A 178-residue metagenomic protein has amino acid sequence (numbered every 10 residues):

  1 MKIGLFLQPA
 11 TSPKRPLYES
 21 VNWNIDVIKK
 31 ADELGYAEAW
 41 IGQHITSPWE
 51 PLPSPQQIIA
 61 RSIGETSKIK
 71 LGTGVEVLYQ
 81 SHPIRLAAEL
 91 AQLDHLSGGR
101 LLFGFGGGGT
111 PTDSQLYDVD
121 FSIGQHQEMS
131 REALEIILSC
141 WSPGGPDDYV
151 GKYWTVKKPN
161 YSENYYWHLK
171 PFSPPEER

Functional and structural regions predicted by a protein language model:
M1-T73: N-terminal beta1-alpha1-beta2 module of alpha/beta enzyme domains
P9-T11, I45-T46, V77-Y79, G107-P111: Active-site-proximal loop/turn and secondary-structure-junction residues that shape catalytic pockets, frequently
T11-R15, V77, Y117-F121: Short coil/turn segments at secondary-structure junctions
P16-W23, E50-S54, S81, R85 (+1 more regions): Alpha-helix N-cap and loop-to-helix initiation/capping positions
V27-K29, A39-I41, Q80-I84, T112-Q115: Conserved N-terminal glycine/acidic-rich loop preference
P51, Y79, W167-P171: Generic N-terminal simple sequence motifs
K70-E76, L102-G106: A short, GP-enriched loop/loop-strand-helix hinge that lies immediately N-terminal to, or at the N-terminal rim
R85-R178: Internal, glycine-rich beta/alpha segment that forms the wall or movable "lid" of small-molecule/cofactor binding
